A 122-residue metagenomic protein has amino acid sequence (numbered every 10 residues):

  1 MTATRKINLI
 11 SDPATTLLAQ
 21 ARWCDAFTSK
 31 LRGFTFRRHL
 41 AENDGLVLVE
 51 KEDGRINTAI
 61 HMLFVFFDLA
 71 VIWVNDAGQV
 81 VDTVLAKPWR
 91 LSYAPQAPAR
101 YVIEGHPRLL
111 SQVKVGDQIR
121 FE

Functional and structural regions predicted by a protein language model:
M1-E122: Compact, glycine-rich, soluble single-domain proteins
